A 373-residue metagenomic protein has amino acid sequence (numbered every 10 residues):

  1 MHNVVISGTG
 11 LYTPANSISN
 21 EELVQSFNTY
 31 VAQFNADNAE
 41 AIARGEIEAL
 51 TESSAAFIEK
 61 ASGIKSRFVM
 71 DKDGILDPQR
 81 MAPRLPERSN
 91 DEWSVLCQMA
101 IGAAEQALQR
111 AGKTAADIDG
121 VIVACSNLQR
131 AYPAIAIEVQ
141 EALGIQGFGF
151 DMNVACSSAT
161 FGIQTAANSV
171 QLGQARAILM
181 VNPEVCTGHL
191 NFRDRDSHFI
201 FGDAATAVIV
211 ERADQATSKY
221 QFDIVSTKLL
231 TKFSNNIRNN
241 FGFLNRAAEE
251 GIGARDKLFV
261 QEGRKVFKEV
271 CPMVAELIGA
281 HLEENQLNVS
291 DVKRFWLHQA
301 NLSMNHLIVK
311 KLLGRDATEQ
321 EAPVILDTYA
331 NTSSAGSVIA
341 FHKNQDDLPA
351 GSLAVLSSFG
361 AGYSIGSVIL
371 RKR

Functional and structural regions predicted by a protein language model:
M1-W93, D194-K268, E276, K372-R373: Condensing-enzyme catalytic core mediating Claisen C-C bond formation in acyl metabolism
I6, L50, S54-V154, L282-N305: Conserved beta-ketoacyl condensing-enzyme motif
I6-G8, I58, V121, G162 (+6 more regions): Conserved small-residue
S7, A124, N153, I178-E184 (+2 more regions): Short beta-strand segments
S17-I18, Y132-I135, I163-Q164, H189-R195 (+2 more regions): Short acidic, glycine/serine/threonine-rich loops at helix termini
C97, I101, L108, N127-L128 (+6 more regions): Claisen-condensing/thiolase-fold acyl-transfer catalytic domains that form or cleave C-C bonds in fatty acid
Q174-A205: Flexible, glycine-rich active-site loops centered on histidine and acidic residues that chelate a metal or position
N182-P183, L190, K232-N239, N301-L302: Acyl-CoA/ACP chain-elongation machinery
